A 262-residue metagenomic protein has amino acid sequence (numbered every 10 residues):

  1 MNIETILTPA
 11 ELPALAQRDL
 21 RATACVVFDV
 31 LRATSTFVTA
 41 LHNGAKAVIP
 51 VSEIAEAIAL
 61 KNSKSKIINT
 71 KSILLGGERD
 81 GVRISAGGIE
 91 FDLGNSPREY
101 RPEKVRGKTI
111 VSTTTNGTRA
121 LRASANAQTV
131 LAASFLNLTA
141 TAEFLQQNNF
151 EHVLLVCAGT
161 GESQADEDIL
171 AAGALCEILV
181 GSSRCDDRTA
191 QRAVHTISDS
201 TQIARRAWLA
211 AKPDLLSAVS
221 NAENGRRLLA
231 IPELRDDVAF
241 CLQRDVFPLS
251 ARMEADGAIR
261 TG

Functional and structural regions predicted by a protein language model:
M1-E4: Short coil-to-helix leader/linker segments, especially the first N-terminal amphipathic alpha-helix with its helix
I6, A10-A24, F28-K64, K71-L138 (+1 more regions): The feature marks the mature, well-folded catalytic cores of soluble enzymes
Q17, N62-S72, V180-T196: Intrinsic disorder/low-complexity segments
V82, A86-R119, A123-T129, E143 (+2 more regions): Long, charged alpha-helical interface segments
S134, L154-T160: Glycine-rich anion-binding loop/nest that anchors nucleotide
A140-E143, T160: Short secondary-structure capping micro-motifs at structural edges
L155, A165-D166: Gly/His-enriched, cation/cofactor- and phosphate-binding structural elements
